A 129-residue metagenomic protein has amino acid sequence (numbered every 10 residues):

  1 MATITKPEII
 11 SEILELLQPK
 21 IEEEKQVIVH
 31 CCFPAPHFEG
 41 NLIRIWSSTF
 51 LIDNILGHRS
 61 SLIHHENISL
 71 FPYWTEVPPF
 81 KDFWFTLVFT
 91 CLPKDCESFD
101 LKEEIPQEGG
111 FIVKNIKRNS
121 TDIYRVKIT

Functional and structural regions predicted by a protein language model:
M1-E24, I55-I68: Low-complexity, acidic Ser/Thr/Pro/Gly-rich terminal tails and inter-domain linkers that flank the onset of structured
E24, P78-F80, N119-T121: Solvent-exposed, conformationally flexible loop/turn segments
K25-P36: Short, well-ordered beta-strand segments enriched in hydrophobic/aromatic residues
P36, N41-W74, P78, I128: The feature marks short-to-medium sequence segments in extracytoplasmic or secretory-pathway proteins
T49-I55, E103-G110: Short edge-strand/loop segments of extracellular domains
H64-P106: Short, solvent-exposed, Trp/other aromatic-anchored flexible loops in extracytoplasmic proteins
G110-T129: Acidic/polar low-complexity flexible segments
